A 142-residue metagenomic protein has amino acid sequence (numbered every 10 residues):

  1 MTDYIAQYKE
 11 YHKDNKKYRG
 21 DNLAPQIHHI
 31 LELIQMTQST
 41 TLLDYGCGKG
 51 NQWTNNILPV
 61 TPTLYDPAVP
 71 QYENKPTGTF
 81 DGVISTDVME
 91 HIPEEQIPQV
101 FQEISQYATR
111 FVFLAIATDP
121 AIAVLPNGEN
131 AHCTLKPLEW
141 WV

Functional and structural regions predicted by a protein language model:
M1-G82, P98-Q102, Y107, T118 (+1 more regions): Conserved N-terminal segment of class I S-adenosyl-L-methionine
G82-V88: A short beta-strand submotif of the Rossmann-like class I SAM-dependent methyltransferase core that lines
H91-I92: A short His-aromatic
R110-F113: Short glycine-centered segments of the SAM/dcSAM-binding site in methyltransferase folds
I122: Conserved loop-to-beta-strand segment in the C-terminal subdomain of adenylate-forming
